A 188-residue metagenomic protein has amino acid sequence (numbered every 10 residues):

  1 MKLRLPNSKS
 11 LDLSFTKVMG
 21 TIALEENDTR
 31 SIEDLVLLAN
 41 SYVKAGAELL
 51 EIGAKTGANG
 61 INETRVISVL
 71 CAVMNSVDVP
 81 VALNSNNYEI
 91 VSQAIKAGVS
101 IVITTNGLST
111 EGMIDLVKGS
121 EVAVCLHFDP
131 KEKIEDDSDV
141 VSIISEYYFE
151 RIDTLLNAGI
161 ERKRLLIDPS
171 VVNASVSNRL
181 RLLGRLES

Functional and structural regions predicted by a protein language model:
M1-S31, I160: N-terminal amphipathic alpha-helix/helix-capping segment at the start of soluble metabolic enzymes
L11-I22, S41-A54: N-terminal glycine-rich anion-binding loops that anchor highly charged ligand groups
I22-L24, V81-E89, T105-L108, S170: Glycine-rich beta-to-alpha transition loops that act as phosphate-gripper elements at the mouths of alpha/beta enzyme
L24-N27, G107-S177: Conserved anion-binding
R30-I52, N75-S76, S92-I101, T105-V122 (+2 more regions): Alpha/beta enzyme core
E33-L37, N62-S68, R179-E187: Charged helix-capping and loop-helix junction motifs
A47-V73, V171: Glycine-rich, proline-tolerant flexible connector loops at the mouths of alpha/beta enzymes
